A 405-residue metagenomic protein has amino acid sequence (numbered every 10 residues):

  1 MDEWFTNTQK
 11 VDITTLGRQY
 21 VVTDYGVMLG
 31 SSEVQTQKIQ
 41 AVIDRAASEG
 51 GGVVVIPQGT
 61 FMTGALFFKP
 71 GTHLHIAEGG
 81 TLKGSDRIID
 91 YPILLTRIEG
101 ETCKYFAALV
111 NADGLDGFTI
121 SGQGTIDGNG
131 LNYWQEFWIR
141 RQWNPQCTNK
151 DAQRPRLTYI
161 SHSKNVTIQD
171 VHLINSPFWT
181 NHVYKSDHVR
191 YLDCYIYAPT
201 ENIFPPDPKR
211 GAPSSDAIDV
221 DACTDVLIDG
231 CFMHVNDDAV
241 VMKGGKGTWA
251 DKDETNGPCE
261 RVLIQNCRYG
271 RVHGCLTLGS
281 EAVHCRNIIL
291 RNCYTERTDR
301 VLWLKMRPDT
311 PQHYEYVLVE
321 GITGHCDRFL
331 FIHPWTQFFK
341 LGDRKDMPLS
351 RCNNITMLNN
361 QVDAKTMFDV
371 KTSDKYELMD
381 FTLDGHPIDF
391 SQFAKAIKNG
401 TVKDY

Functional and structural regions predicted by a protein language model:
M1-Y405: Extracellular/periplasmic carbohydrate-active domains that bind, remodel, or depolymerize complex polysaccharides
